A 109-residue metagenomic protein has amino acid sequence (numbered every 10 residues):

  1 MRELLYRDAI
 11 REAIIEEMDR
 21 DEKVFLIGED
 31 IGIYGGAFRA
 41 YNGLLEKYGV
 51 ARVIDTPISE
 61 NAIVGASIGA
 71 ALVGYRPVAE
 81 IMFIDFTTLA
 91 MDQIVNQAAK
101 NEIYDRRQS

Functional and structural regions predicted by a protein language model:
M1-S109: Thiamine diphosphate
